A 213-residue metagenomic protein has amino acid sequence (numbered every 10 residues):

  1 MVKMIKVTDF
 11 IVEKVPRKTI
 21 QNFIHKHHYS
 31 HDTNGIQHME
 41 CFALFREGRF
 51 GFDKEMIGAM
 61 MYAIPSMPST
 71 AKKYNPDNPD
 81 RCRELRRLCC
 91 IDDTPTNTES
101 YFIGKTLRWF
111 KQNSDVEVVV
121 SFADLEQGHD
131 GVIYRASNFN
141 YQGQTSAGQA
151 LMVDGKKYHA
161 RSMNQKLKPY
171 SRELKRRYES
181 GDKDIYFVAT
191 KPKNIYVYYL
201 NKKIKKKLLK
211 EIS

Functional and structural regions predicted by a protein language model:
V2-Q37: Short amphipathic alpha-helix that is part of the acyltransferase structural core
I11-K14, A63-K183: Acyl-donor binding region in acyl/amide transferases
V15, F45-E47, A63, L88 (+1 more regions): Structured loops at beta-to-helix junctions and adjacent beta-edge loops in soluble globular domains
I24, H38-I64: Conserved beta-hairpin
Y29-S30, E47-R49, C90: Short beta-turn/strand-loop junction motif enriched in small, turn-promoting residues
D32, I185-F187: Short Gly/Pro-enriched turn/cap motifs at secondary-structure boundaries
H38-E40, G58, R81, D130 (+2 more regions): Residues that flank catalytic or metal-binding motifs in active/ligand-binding sites
G181, A189-S213: Charged phosphate-binding loop/patch that engages nucleotide di/tri-phosphates or the phosphate backbone of nucleic
